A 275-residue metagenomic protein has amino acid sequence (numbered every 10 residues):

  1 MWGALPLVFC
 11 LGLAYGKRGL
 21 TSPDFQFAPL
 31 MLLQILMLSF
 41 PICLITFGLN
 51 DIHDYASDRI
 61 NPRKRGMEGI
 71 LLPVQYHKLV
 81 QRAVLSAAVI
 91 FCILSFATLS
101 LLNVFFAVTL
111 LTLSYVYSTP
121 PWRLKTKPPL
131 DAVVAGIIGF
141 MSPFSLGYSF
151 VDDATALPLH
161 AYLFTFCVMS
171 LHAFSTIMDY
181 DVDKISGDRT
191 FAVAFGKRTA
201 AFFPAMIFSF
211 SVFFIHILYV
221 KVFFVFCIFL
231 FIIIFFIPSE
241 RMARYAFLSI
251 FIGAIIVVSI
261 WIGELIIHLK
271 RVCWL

Functional and structural regions predicted by a protein language model:
W2-G3, S100-A107, A154-H160, L218-C227 (+1 more regions): Short, aromatic-rich membrane-interface segments at the entry and exit of alpha-helical transmembrane domains
L5-G12, A132-Y148, A192-A200, L248-I266: Small-residue-rich segments of transmembrane alpha-helices in multi-pass membrane proteins, especially helix faces
L5-H53, N103-Y115, A154-F174: Membrane-embedded alpha-helical segments that form the functional core of polytopic membrane enzymes, especially those
P6-A14, R82-F96, V108-Y115, S142 (+3 more regions): Hydrophobic core of alpha-helical transmembrane segments in multi-pass integral membrane proteins
F47, L113-K125, T176-D181, I232-R241: C-terminal ends of transmembrane helices
Y55-F105, D188-V220: Multi-pass membrane catalytic core of lipid/isoprenoid biosynthesis enzymes
E68-A154: Intramembrane alpha-helical segments
P121, T199, I217-L275: Extended hydrophobic alpha-helices typical of membrane-associated regions
